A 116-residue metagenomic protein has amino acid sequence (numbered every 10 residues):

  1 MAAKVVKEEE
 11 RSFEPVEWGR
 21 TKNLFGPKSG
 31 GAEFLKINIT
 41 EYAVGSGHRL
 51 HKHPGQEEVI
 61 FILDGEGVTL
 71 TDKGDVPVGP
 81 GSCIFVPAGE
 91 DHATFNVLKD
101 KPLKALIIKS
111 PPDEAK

Functional and structural regions predicted by a protein language model:
M1-F34, R49, K116: A short, N-terminal "cap"/entry segment at the start of jelly-roll beta-barrel domains of the cupin/DSBH fold
N38-P54: Conserved short histidine dyad/triad with adjacent acidic residue
I39-T40, F85, D100-K116: A short hydrophobic beta-strand segment most commonly corresponding to one strand of the jelly-roll/cupin
T40, E66, G74-V76: Well-ordered beta-strand scaffold positions
L50, T69-L70, V86, H92-K99: Short beta-strand His + acidic residue motifs that chelate non-heme Fe in jelly-roll/DSBH and cupin folds
G55-E57, F61-G67, D72: Glycine- and acidic-residue-biased ligand/ion/polar-headgroup-sensing regions
K73-A88: Short acidic-glycine-tyrosine-enriched beta hairpin
